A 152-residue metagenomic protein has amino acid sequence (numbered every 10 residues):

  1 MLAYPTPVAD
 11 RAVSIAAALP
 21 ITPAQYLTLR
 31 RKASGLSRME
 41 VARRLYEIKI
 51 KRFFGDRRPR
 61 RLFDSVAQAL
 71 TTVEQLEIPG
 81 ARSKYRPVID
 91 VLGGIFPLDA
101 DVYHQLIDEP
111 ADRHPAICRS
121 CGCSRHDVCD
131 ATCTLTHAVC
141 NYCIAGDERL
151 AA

Functional and structural regions predicted by a protein language model:
M1-K51: A short, Lys/Arg-rich alpha-helix, primarily the initiator
M1-T6, A145-A152: Short intrinsically disordered terminal tails
A16-P20, L62-S65, P110, T132: Residue-level marker of regulatory loop/turn positions in helix-turn-helix DNA-binding domains and in histidine
Y46-S83: Recognition helix of helix-turn-helix/homeodomain-like DNA-binding domains that insert into the DNA major groove
T71-Q75, G80-Y103: DNA major-groove recognition helix of helix-turn-helix/homeodomain DNA-binding modules
G94, L98-D127: Short, charged recognition helix plus adjacent turn of helix-turn-helix-like nucleic-acid-binding domains
V128-R149: Cysteine-rich micro-motifs
